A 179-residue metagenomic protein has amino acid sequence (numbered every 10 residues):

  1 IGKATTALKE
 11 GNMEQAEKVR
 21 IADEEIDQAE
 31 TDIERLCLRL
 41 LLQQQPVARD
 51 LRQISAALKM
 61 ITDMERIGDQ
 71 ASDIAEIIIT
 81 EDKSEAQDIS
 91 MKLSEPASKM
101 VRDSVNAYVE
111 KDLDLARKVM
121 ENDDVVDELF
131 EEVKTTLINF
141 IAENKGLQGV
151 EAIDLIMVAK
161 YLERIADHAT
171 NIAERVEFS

Functional and structural regions predicted by a protein language model:
I1-S179: Cytosolic, long alpha-helical scaffolding segments
